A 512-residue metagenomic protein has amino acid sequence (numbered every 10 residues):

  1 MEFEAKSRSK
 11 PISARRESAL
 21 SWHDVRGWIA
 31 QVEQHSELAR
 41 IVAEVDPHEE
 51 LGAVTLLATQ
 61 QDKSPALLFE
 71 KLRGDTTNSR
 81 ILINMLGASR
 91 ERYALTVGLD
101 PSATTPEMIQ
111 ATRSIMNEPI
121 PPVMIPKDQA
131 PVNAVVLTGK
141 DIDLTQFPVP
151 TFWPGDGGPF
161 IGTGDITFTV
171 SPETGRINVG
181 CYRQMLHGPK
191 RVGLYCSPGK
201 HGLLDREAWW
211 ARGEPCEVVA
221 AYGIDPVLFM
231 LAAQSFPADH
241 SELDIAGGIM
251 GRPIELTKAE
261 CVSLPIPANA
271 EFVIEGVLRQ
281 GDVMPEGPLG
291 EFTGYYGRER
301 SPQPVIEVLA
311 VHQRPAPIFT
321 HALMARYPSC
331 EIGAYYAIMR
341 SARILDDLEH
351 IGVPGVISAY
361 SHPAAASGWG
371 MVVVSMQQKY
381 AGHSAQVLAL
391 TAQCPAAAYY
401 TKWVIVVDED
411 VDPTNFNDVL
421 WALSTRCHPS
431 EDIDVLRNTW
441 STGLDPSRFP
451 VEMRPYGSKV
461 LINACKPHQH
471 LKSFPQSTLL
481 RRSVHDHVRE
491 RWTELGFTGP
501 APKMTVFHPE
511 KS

Functional and structural regions predicted by a protein language model:
E2-S512: Extended, highly charged
